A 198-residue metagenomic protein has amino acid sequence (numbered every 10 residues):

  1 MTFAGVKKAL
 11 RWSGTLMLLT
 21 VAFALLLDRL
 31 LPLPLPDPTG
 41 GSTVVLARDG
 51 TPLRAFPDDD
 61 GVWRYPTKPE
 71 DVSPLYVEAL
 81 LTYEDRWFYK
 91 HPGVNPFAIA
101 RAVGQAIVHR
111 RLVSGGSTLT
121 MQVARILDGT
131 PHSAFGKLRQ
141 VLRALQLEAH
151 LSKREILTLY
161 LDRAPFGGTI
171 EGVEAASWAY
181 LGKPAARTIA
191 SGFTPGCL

Functional and structural regions predicted by a protein language model:
M1-L198: Juxtamembrane regions of bacterial inner-membrane/periplasmic proteins, predominantly the peptidoglycan biogenesis
